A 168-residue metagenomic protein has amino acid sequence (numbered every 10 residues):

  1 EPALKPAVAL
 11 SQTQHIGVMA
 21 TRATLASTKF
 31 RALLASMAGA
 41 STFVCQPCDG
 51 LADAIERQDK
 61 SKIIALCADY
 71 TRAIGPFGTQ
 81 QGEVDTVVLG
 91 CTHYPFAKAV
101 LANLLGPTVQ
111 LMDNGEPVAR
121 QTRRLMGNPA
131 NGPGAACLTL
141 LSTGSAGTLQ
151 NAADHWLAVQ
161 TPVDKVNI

Functional and structural regions predicted by a protein language model:
E1-I168: Non-catalytic structural scaffold of enzyme domains
